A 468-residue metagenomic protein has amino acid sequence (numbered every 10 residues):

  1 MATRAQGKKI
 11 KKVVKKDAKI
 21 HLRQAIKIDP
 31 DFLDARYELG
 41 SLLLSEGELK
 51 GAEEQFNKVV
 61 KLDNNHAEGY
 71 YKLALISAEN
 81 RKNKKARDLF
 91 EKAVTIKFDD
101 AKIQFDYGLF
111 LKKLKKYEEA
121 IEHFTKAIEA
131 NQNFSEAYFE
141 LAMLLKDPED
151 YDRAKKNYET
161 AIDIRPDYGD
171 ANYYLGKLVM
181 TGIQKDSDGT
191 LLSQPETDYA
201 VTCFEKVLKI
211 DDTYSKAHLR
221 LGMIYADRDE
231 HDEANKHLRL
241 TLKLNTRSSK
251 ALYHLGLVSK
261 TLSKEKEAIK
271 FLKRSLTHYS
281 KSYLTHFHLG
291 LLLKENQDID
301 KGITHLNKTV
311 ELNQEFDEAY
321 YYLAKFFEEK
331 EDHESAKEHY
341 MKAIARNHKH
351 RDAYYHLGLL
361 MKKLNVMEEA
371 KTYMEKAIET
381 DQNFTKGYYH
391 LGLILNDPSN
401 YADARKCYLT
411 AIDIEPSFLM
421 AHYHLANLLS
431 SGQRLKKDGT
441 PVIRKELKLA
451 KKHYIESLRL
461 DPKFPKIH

Functional and structural regions predicted by a protein language model:
G7-Q24, S45-K58, E79-K92, K112-K126 (+9 more regions): Structural signature of tandem alpha-helical TPR/SEL1-like repeats, specifically the intra-repeat loop/turn
L33-D34, A67-E68, A101-K102, S135-E136 (+9 more regions): Helix-start (N-cap) detector for alpha-helical repeat units in TPR-like alpha-solenoids, especially tetratricopeptide
E68-E79, D88, K102, D106-K113: A generic tandem-repeat structural signature
F204, R459-H468: Short, intrinsically disordered, charge-balanced linker/junction segments flanking boundaries in proteins
Y321, D352-K362, E379, F384-D397 (+2 more regions): Eukaryotic tandem repeat interaction scaffolds
